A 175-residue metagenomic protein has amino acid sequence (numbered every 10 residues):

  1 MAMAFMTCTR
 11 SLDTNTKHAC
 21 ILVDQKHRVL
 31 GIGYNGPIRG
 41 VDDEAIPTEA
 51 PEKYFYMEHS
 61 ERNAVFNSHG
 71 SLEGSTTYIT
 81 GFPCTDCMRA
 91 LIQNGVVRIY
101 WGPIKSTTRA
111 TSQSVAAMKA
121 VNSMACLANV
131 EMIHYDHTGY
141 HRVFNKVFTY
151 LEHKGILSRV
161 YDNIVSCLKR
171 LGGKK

Functional and structural regions predicted by a protein language model:
M1-K175: Zinc-dependent deaminase catalytic domain
